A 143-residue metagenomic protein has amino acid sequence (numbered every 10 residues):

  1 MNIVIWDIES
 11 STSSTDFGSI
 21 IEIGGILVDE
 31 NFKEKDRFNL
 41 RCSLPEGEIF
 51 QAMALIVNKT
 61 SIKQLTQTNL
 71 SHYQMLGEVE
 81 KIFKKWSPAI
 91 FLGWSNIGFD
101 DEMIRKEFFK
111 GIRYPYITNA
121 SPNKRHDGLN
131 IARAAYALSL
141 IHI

Functional and structural regions predicted by a protein language model:
N2, F17-I23, L27-T60, K81-I141: Metal-dependent phosphoesterase core characteristic of DEDDh/y 3'-5' exonuclease domains
I3-D7: Short, hydrophobic/glycine-enriched beta-strand segments
I8-D16: Short acidic, Gly/Ser-rich segments with clustered Asp/Glu that frequently serve as metal-coordination loops in enzyme
D16, T68, H72, I97: Aromatic-acidic/polar surface patches that form glycan- and anion
I56-V79: Metal-dependent phosphoesterase signature
